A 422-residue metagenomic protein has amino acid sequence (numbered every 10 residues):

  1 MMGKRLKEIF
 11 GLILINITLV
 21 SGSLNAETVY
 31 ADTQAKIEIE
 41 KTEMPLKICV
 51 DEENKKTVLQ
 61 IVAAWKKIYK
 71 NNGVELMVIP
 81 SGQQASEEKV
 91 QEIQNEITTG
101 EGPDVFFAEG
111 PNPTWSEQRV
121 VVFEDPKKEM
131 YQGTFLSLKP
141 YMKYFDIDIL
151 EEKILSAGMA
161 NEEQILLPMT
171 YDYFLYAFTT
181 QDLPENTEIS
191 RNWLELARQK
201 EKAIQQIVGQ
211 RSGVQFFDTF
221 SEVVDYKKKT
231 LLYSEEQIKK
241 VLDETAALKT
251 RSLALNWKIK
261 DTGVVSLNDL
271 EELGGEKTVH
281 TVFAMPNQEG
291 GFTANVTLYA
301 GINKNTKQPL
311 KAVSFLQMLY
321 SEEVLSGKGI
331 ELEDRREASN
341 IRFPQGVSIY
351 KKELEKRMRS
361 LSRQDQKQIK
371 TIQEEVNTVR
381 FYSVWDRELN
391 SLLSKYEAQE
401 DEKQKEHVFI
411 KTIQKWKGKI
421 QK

Functional and structural regions predicted by a protein language model:
M2-G3, K7-L12, N16-V120, E402-H407 (+1 more regions): Conserved N-terminal structural module of periplasmic/extracytoplasmic solute-binding proteins
E43-M44, N72-V74, G100-D104, E163 (+4 more regions): Loop/turn elements at helix/coil->beta-strand transitions in domains of secreted/extracellular proteins
Q94, T180, L194-R198, L242-A246 (+5 more regions): Non-transmembrane alpha-helical segments in soluble domains of secreted/periplasmic/extracellular proteins
I97-A108, R251-D269: Alpha-to-beta junction loops
N112-L175, T281-M285: Hinge/lid segment of periplasmic solute-binding proteins
V214, D218-I259, G274-T278: Glycine-centered hinge/linker elements that transmit conformational signals in sensory and ligand-binding systems
G275-R342: Extracytoplasmic/periplasmic substrate-recognition and gating elements
I341, Q345-K422: Conserved C-terminal helix/tail region of periplasmic/extracytoplasmic solute-binding proteins
